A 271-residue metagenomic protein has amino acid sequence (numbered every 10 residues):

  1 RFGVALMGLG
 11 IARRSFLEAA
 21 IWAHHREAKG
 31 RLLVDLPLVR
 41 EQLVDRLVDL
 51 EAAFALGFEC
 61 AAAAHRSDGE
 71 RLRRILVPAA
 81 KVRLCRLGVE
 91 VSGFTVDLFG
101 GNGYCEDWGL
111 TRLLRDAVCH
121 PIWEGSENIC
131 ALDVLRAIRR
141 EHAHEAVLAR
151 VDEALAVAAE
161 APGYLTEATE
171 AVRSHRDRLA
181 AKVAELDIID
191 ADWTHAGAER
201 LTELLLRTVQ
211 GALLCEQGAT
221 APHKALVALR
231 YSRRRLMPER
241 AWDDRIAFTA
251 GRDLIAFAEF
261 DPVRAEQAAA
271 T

Functional and structural regions predicted by a protein language model:
R1-T271: Flavin-dependent oxidoreductase catalytic core characteristic of acyl-CoA dehydrogenase/oxidase-like enzymes
